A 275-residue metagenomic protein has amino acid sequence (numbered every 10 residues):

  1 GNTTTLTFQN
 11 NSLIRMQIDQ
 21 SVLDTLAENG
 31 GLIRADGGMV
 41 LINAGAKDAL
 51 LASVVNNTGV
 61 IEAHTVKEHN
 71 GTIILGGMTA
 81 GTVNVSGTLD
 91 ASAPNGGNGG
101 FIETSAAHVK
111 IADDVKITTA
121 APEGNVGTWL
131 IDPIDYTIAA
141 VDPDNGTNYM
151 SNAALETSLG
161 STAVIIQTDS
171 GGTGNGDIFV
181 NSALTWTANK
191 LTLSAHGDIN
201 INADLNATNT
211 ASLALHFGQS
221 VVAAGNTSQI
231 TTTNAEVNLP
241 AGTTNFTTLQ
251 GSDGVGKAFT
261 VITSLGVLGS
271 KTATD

Functional and structural regions predicted by a protein language model:
G1-D275: Extracellular and secretory-pathway beta-repeat/beta-biased strand scaffolds
